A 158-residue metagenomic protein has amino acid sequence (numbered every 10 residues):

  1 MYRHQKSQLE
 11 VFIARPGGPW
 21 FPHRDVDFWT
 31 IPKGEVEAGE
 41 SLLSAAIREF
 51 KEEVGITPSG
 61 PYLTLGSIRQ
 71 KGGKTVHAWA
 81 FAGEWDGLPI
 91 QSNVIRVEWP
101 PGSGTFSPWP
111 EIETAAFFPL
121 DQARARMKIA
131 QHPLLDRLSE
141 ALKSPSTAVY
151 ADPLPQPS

Functional and structural regions predicted by a protein language model:
M1-T30, W79: N-terminal strand-loop-strand
K6-S7, G18-F21, E37-A38, G72-G73 (+1 more regions): Short, charged/polar surface micro-motifs in flexible loops or helix N-caps
H23, G39, R126: Residues that scaffold the ATP/ADP-binding catalytic core of kinase and kinase-like folds
V26, I31, S59, G73-V76: Short connector loops at helix/strand junctions that flank enzyme active sites, especially segments positioning acidic
I31-L65, P119: The catalytic Nudix box helix
S67-G104, A116, L138, P145: Active-site-adjacent beta-strand/loop module that shapes the phosphate/pyrophosphate-binding cleft
T105-R124: Alpha-helix-centered segments that form part of catalytic cores
L120-S158: Charged phosphate-binding loop/patch that engages nucleotide di/tri-phosphates or the phosphate backbone of nucleic
